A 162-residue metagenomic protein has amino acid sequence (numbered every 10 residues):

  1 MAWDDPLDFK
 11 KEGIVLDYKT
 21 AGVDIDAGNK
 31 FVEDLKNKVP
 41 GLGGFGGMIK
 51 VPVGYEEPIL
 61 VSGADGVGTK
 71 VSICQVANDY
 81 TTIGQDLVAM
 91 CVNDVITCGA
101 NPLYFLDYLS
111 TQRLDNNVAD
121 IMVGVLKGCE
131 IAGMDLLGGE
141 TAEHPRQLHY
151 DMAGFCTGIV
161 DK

Functional and structural regions predicted by a protein language model:
M1-D4, T82: Short linear motifs centered on Gly/Pro in flexible linkers and helix caps
W3-G43: N-terminal amphipathic/basic leader segments beginning at the initiator methionine
D34-K162: Glycine-rich phosphate/pyrophosphate-binding loop regions near the starts of catalytic domains
